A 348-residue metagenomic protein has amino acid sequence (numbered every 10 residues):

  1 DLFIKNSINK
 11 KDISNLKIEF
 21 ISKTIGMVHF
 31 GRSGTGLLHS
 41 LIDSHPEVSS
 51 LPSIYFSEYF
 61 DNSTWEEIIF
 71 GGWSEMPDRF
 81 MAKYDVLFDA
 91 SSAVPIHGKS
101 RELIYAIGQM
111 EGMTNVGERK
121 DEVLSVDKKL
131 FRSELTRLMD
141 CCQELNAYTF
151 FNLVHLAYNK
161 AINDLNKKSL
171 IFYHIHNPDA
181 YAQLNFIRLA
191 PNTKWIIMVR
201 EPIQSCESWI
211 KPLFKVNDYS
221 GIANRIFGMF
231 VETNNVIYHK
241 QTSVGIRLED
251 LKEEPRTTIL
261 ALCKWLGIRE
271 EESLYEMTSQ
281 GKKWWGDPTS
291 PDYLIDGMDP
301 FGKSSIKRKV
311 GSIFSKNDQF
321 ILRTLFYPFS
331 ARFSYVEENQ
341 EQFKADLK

Functional and structural regions predicted by a protein language model:
D1-I25, K264, I268-K348: PAPS-dependent sulfotransferases, especially Golgi type II membrane carbohydrate sulfotransferases
S22, S33, P178-Y181: Short, conserved clusters of charged catalytic residues that mark active-site and nucleotide-handling motifs
V28-H29: The Walker A (P-loop) glycine that initiates the GxxxxGKT/S ATP-binding motif of P-loop NTPases
G34-T35, E201, L262, L322: Generic structural signal for small/hydrophobic residues in well-ordered secondary structure, especially within
T35-V48: A conserved segment at the C-terminal end of the G1
V48-E58: A short beta-strand-loop structural module common to alpha/beta enzyme folds
F56-H174: PAPS-dependent sulfation machinery
E122-Y275, K283-P300: PAPS-dependent sulfotransferase catalytic domain
